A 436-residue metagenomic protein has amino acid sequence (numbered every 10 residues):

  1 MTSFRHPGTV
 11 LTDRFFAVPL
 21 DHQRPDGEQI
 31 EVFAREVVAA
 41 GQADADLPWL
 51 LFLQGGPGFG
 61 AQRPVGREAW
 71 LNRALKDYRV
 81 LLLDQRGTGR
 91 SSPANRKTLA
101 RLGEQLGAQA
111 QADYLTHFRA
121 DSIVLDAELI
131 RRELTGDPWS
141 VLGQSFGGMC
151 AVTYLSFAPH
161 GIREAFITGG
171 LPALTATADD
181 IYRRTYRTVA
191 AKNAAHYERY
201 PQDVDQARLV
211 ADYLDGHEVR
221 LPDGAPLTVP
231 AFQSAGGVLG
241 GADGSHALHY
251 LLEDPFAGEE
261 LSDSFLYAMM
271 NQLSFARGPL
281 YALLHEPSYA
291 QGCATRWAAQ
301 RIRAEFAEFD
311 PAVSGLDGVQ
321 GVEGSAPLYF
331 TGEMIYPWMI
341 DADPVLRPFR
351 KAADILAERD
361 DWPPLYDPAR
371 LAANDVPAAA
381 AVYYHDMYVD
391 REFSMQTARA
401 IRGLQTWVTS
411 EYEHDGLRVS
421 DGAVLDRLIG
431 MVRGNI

Functional and structural regions predicted by a protein language model:
T2-I30, R35-G224, W338, D343-D354 (+4 more regions): Gly/Pro-rich cap/lid or specificity-loop segments adjacent to the active site
A39, R399-R402: Charged, amphipathic alpha-helical interaction segments
I162, I401-L404: Core-facing hydrophobic residues within beta-strands of well-ordered domains
E218-R359: Alpha/beta-hydrolase fold active-site neighborhood
L251-E253, D390-R399: Short alpha-helix in the alpha/beta-hydrolase fold that links the catalytic acid
N374-D375, A379-V382: Short beta-strand/loop motif that positions the catalytic acidic residue of the alpha/beta-hydrolase fold
